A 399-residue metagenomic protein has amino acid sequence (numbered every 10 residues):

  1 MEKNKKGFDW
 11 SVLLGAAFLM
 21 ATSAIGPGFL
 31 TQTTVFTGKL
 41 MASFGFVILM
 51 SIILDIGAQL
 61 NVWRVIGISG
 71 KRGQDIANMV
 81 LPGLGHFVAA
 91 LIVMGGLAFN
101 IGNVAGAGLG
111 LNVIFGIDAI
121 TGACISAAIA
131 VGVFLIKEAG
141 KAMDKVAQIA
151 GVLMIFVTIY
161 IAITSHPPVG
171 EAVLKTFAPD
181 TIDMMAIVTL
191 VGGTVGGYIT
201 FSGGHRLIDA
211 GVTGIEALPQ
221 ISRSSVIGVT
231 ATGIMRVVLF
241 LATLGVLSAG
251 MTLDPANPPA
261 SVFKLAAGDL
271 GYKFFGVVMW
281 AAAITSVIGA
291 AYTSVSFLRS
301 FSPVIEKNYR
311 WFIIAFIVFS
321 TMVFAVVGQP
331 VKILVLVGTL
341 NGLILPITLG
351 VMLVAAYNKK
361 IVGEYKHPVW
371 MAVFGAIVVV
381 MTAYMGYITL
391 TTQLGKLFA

Functional and structural regions predicted by a protein language model:
M1-F29, A186-I187, T213-E216, R223 (+1 more regions): Membrane-interface "cap" regions at the ends of multi-pass membrane proteins
A17, A89-V93, V113-I136, A150-I159 (+2 more regions): Transmembrane alpha-helical segments of multi-pass small-molecule transport proteins
T33-V35, L60-L84, L111, S248-A266 (+1 more regions): Flexible loop linkers connecting adjacent transmembrane helices in multi-pass alpha-helical membrane transporters
V35-L60, N78, G83-L84, M185 (+1 more regions): Extracellular loop-to-transmembrane helix junctions
F46-N61, M154, R223-L247: Selective recognition of specific alpha-helical transmembrane segments in multi-pass small-molecule
I68, G85-G116, A123-A127, W280-S300 (+3 more regions): Hydrophobic transmembrane alpha-helices that form the core helical bundles of multi-pass secondary transporters
T121, S126, I136-S165, A178-T181 (+3 more regions): Membrane-interface loop-to-helix entry segments
G151-F177, I187-H205, V351-I361, M385-L397: Hydrophobic alpha-helical segments and their helix-loop junctions in multi-pass secondary transporters
